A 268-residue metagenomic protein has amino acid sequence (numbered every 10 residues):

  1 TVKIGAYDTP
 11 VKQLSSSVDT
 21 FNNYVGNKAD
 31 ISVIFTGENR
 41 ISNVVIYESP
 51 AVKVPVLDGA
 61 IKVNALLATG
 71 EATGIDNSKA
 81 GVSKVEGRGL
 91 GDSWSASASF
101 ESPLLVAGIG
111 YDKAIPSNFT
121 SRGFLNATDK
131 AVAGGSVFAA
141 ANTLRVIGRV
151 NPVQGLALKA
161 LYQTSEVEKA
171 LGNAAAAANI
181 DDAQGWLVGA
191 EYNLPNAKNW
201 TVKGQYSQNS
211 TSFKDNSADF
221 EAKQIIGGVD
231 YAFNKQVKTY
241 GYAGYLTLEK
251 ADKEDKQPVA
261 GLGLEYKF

Functional and structural regions predicted by a protein language model:
T1-G70, L90-D92, A98-I109: Outer membrane beta-barrel
V2-K3, V54-V63, L104-I109, Q154-A160 (+2 more regions): Repeated loop/turn-to-beta-strand initiation elements of outer-membrane beta-barrel proteins
G5-Y7, N64-A68, G108-D112, L161-Q163 (+4 more regions): Transmembrane beta-strands of outer-membrane beta-barrel proteins
T9-Q13, G70-A72, A114-P116, S165-V167 (+2 more regions): Structural signature of outer-membrane beta-barrel domains
L14-T20, I75-N77, S121-G123, A170-A174 (+2 more regions): Outer-membrane beta-barrel and related beta-rich outer-membrane complex signature in Gram-negative bacteria
F35-S42, L57, R88-L90, I180 (+2 more regions): Solvent-exposed loop/turn segments connecting transmembrane beta-strands in outer-membrane beta-barrel proteins
V45, K256-F268: Outer-membrane beta-barrel "beta-signal"
G89-I226: Detector for outer-membrane/organellar transmembrane beta-barrel domains, recognizing the amphipathic beta-strand
